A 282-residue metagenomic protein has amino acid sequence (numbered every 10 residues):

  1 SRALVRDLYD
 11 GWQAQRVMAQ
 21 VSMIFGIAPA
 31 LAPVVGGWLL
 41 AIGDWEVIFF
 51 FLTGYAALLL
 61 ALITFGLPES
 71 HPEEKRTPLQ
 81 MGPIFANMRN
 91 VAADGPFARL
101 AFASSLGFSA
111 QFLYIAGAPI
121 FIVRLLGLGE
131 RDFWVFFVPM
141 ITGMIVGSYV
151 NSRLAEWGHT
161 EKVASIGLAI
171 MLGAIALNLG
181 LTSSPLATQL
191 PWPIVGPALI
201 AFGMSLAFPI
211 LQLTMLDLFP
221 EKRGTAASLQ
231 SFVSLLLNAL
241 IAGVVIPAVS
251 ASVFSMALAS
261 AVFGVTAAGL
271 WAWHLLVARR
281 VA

Functional and structural regions predicted by a protein language model:
S1-F25: Cytoplasmic helix-loop-helix junction between adjacent transmembrane helices in 12-TM secondary transporters
V21-P33, L59, G107, M140 (+1 more regions): Structural signature of transmembrane alpha-helices in multi-pass secondary transporters
G54-E73, W271: C-terminal membrane-cytosol helix-exit motif in multi-pass small-molecule transporters
S70-A101: Juxtamembrane intracellular "pre-TM" segments in multi-pass secondary transporters
A93-L113, A198: Pair of pore-lining "gating" transmembrane helices in MFS-fold secondary transporters
G147-E161: Helix-to-loop junctions at the C-terminal end of transmembrane segments in multipass secondary transporters
A164-F208: C-terminal transmembrane helical hairpin of 12-TM major facilitator-type secondary transporters
L213-S250, S260: A late C-terminal transmembrane helix in Major Facilitator Superfamily
